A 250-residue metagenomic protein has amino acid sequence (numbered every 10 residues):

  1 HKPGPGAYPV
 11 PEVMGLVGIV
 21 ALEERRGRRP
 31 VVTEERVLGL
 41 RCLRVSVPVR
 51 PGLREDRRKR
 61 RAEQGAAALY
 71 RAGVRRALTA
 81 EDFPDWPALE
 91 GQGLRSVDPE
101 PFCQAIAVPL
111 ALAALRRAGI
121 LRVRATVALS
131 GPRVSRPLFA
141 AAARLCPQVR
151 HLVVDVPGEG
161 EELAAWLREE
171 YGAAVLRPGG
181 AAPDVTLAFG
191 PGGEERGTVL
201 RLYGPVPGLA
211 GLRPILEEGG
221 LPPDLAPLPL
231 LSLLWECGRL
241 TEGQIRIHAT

Functional and structural regions predicted by a protein language model:
H1, G15-E23, L176-G208: Short, well-ordered secondary-structure micro-motifs within conserved domains or adaptor modules
H1-G39: N-terminal basic/disordered segments at the start of proteins
R25, V32-E34, S46, T198-T250: Adenosine-phosphate binding glycine-rich loop
V45-G65, G73-Q92: Electropositive, gly/pro-rich neighborhoods at or near active sites that engage anionic ligands
E55-R71, V108-A111, L138-A142: Well-ordered, non-membrane alpha-helical segments in soluble/globular domains
T79-W86, E100-A105, S130-P137, P157-E161: Gly/Ser/Thr-rich loops at beta-strand to alpha-helix junctions that form or flank small-molecule/cofactor-binding
R95-A113: A glycine-rich, Thr/Ser-enriched phosphate-binding loop motif common to dinucleotide/cofactor-binding enzymes
R117-A181: Glycine-rich phosphate/diphosphate-binding loop of Rossmann-like nucleotide-binding domains
